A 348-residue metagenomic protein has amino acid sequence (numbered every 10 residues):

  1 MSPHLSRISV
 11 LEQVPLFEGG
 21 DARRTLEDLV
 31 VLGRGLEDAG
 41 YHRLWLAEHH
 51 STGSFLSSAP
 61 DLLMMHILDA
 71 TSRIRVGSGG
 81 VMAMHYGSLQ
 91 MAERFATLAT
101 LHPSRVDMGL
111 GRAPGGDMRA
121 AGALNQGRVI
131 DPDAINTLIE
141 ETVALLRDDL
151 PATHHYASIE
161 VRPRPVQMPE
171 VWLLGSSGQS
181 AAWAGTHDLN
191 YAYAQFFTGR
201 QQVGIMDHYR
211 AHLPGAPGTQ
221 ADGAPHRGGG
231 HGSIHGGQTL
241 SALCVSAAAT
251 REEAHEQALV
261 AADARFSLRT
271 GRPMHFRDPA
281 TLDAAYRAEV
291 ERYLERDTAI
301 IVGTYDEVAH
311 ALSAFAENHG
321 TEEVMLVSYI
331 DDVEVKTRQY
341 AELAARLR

Functional and structural regions predicted by a protein language model:
M1-T71: N-terminal beta1-alpha1-beta2 module of alpha/beta enzyme domains
S2-H4, R128-V161, Q201-G320: An alpha-helical appendage that flanks or caps ligand/catalytic pockets
H4-A22, M84-L150, Y191, A224: Flexible, glycine-rich active-site loops centered on histidine and acidic residues that chelate a metal or position
I8, L36, G40, E48 (+6 more regions): Conserved, mostly hydrophobic/aromatic
I8-E12, L44-L46, V76-G79, V106-L110 (+4 more regions): Hydrophobic faces of well-ordered beta-strands that scaffold small-molecule active sites in alpha/beta enzyme cores
E12-E27, V81-L89, P165-G175, R296-Y305: Active-site mouth loops of central-metabolism enzymes
S54-G80, A134, A344-R348: Alpha-helix-loop-beta-strand connector modules within alpha/beta enzyme cores
Q179-F197: A conserved active-site cap/scaffold subdomain adjacent to cofactor or substrate pockets
